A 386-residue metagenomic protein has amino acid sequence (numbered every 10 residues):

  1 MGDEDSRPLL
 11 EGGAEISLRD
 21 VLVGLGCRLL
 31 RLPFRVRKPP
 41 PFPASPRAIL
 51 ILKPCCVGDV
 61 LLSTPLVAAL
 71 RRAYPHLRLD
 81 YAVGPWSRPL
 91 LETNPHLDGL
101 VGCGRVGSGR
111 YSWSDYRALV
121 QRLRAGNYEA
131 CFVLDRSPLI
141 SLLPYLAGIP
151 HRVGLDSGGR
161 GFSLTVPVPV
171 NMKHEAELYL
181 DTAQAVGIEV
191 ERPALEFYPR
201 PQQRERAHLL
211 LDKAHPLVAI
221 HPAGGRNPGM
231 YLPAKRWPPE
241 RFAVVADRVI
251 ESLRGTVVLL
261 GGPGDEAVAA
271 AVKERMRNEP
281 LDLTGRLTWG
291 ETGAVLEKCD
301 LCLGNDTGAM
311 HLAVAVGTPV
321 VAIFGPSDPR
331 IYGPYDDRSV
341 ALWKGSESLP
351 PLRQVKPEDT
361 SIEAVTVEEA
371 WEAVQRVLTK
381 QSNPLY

Functional and structural regions predicted by a protein language model:
M1-Y386: Catalytic machinery of carbohydrate-active enzymes, primarily nucleotide-sugar-dependent glycosyltransferases
